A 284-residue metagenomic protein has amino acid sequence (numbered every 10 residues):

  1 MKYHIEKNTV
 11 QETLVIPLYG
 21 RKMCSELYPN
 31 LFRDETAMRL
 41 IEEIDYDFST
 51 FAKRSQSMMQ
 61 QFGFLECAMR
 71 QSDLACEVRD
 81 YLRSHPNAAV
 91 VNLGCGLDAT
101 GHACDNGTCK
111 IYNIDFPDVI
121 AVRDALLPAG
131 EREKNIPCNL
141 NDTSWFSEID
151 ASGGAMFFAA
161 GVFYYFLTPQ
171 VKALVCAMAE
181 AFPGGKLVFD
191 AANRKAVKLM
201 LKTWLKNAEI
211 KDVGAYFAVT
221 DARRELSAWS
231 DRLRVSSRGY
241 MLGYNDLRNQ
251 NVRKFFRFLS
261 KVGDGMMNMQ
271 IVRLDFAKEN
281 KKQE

Functional and structural regions predicted by a protein language model:
M1-V91, C95-C138, A151-S152: Rossmann-like AdoMet
T143-G153: Short amphipathic alpha-helix with an adjacent loop that forms part of the alpha/beta core around
F157-F158: A conserved beta-strand element that flanks and buttresses the S-adenosyl-L-methionine
Y165-M178: A short, conserved alpha-helix within the catalytic core of class I
A181-R194: Conserved beta-strand signature within the Rossmann-like core of class I S-adenosyl-L-methionine
K198-V213: Short, glycine-/aromatic-enriched active-site segment of Class I SAM-dependent methyltransferases
V213-Y240: Short alpha-helix
R232-F258: Conserved catalytic loop of SAM-dependent methyltransferase domains
